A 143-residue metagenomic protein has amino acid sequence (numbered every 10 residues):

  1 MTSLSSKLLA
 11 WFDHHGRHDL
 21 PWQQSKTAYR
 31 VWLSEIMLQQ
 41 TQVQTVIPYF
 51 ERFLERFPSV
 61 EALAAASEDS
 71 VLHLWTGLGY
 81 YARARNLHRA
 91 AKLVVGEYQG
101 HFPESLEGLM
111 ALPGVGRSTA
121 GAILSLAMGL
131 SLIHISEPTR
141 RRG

Functional and structural regions predicted by a protein language model:
M1-L112, S118, A122, L126: N-terminal polyanion-binding entry modules of DNA glycosylases/AP lyases and select other DNA-binding proteins
A127-M128, L132: Catalytic Zn2+-binding segment of zinc metalloproteases
I133-G143: Single conserved hydrophobic/aromatic residue that forms the stacking wall/gate of nucleotide- or nucleobase-binding
